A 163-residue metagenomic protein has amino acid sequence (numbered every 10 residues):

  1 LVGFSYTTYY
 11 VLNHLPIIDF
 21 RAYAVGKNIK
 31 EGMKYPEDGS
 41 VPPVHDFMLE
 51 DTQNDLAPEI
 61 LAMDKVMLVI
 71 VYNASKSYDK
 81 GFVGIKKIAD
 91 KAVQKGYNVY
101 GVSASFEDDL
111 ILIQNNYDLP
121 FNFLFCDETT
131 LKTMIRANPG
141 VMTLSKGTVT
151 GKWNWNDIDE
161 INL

Functional and structural regions predicted by a protein language model:
V2-L68: Membrane-interface segments at or immediately adjacent to transmembrane helices that form the boundary between
F47, P139-W153: A short, hydrophobic beta-strand/beta-hairpin element that forms part of a small beta-sheet core
M67-V69, G101, T143: Structural beta-sheet core signal
Y72, A104, K146: Cofactor-binding loop segments of dinucleotide-utilizing enzymes, especially the Rossmann-like FAD- and NAD(P)+-binding
N73-Y78: Short acidic, S/G/P-rich loop/turn micro-motifs used as interaction or catalytic elements
D79-I113: Structural microenvironment flanking redox-active thiols in thiol-disulfide oxidoreductases
V99-A104, N116-N138: Short, internal strand/loop/helix patches that form the active-site neighborhood or redox-interaction surface
N156-L163: A short, polar/charged loop-to-alpha-helix boundary motif
